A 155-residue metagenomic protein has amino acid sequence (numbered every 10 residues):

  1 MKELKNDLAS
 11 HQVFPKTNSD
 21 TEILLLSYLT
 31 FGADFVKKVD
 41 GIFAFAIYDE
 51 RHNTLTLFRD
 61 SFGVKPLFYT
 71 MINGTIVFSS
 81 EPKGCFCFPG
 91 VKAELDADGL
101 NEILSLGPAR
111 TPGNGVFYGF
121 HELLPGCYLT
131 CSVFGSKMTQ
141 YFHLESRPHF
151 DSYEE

Functional and structural regions predicted by a protein language model:
M1-E155: Cysteine-centered catalytic environments shared across enzyme families
